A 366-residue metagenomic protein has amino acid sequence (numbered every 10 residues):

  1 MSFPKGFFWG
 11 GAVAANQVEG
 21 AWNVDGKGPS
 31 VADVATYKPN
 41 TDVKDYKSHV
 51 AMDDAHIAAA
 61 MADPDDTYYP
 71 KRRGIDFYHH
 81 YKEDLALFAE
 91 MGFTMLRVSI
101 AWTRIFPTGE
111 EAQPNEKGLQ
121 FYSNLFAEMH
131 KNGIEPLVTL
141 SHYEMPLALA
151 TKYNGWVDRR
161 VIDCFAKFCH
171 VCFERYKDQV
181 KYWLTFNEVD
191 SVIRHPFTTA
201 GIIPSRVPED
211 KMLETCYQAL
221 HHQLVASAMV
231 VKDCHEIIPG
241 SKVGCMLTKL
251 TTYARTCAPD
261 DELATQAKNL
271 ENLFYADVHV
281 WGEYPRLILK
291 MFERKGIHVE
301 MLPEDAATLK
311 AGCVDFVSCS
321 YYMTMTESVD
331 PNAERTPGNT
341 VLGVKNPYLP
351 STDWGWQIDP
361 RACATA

Functional and structural regions predicted by a protein language model:
M1-D65, A89, T108-E110, L119-A366: Active-site region of glycoside hydrolase catalytic domains
D66-H80, V157-R160: Active-site mouth loops of central-metabolism enzymes
K71, Y78, G109-A112, D353: Short, flexible active-site loop motifs that bind/organize anionic cofactors or intermediates
R73-A86, P107, G118: Internal amphipathic alpha-helical repeat/solenoid segments
H80-A101, E135, G312-F316: Catalytic domains of carbohydrate-active enzymes, especially glycoside hydrolases
T94, T103-I105, Y143-M145: A short acidic, glycine/proline-enriched capping/turn motif at secondary-structure boundaries, especially helix N-cap
I100-P114: Glycine-rich, proline-tolerant flexible connector loops at the mouths of alpha/beta enzymes
